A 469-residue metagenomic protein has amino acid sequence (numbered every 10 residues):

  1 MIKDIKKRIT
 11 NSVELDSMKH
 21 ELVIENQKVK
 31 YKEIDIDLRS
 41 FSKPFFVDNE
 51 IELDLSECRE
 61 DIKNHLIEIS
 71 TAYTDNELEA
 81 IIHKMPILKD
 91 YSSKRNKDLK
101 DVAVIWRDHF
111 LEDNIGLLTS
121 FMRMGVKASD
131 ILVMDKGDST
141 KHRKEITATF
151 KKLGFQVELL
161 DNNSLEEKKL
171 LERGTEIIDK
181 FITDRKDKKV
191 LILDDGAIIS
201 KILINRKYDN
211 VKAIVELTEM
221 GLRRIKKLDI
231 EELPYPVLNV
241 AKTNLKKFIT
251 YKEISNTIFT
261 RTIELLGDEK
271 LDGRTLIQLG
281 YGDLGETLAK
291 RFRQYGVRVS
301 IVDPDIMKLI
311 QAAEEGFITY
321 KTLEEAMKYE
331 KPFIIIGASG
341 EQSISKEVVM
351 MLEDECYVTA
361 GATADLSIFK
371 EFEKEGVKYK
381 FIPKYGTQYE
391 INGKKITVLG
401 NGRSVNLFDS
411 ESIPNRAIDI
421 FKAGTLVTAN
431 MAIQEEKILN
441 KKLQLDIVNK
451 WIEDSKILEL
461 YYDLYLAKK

Functional and structural regions predicted by a protein language model:
E25, E315-P332: Short acidic low-complexity segments
I62-L99, M134-K141, E145-G273: Glycine/serine-rich phosphate-binding loop and adjoining beta1-alpha1 elements at the start of nucleotide-handling
A72-I87, A103, D108-L111, Y235-L271 (+2 more regions): Adenosine-phosphate binding glycine-rich loop
D90, N96, I182, I199-K201 (+2 more regions): Rossmann-fold NAD(P) dinucleotide-binding segment
K100-N114, E269-R293: Glycine-rich adenosine-cofactor-binding loop
D108-V126: Histidine-anchored nucleotide/phosphate-binding helix
L132-K141, Y295-E315: NAD(P)-binding Rossmann-fold cofactor-contacting core
I192-D194, D209-E219, E341, M350-Y389: ADP-ribose/adenylate-binding Rossmann-like module
